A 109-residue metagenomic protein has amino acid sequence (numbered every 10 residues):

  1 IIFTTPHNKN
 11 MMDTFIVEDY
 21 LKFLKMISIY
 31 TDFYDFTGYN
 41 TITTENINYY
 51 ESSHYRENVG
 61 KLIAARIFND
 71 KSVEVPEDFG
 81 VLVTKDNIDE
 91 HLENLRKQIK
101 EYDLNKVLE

Functional and structural regions predicted by a protein language model:
I1-D32: Conserved, well-ordered alpha-helix/loop/beta-strand core segments that scaffold catalytic motifs
N8, T43-E45, T84: Alpha-helix initiation/capping motif
F15-M26, S53-H54, K61, A65 (+2 more regions): Compositional signal for N-terminal targeting/processing segments
Y20-F23, Y34-T37, I42-T43, N48-Y55 (+1 more regions): C-terminal soluble interaction/assembly domains
M26, R66, N94, Q98: Residues that form generic nucleotide/phosphate-binding pockets
I29-D32, E45-N46, F79: Generic structural motif recognizing short loop/turn segments at the entrances and edges of beta-strands
N48-E93: Histidine-centered active-site loop/cap adjacent to the catalytic His in serine esterases/O-acetyl transfer systems
E90-E109: Charge-patterned, long linear interaction tracts outside catalytic cores
